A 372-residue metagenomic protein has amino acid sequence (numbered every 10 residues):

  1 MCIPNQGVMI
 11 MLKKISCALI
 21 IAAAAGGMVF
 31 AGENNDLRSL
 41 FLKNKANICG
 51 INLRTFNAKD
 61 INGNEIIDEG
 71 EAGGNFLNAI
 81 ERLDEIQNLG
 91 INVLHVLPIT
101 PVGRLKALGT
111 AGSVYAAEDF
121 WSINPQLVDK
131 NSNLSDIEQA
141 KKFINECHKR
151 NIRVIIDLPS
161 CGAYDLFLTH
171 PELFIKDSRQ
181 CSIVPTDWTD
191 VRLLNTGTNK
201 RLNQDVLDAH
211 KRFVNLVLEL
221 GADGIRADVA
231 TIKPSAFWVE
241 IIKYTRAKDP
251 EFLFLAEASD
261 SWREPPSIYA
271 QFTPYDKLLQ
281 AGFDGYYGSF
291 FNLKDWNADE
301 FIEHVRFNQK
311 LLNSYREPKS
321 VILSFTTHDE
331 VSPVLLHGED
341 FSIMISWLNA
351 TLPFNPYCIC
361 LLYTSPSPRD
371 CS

Functional and structural regions predicted by a protein language model:
M1-I10: Short, Lys/Arg-enriched N-terminal segments with co-localized hydrophobic residues within the first ~10-30 amino acids
I10-S16: Bacterial N-terminal signal peptides that target proteins for export
A18-A25: Bacterial N-terminal signal peptides
G32-I152: N-terminal structural segment of carbohydrate-active enzymes
D36-I48, N52, N133, K141-N145 (+2 more regions): Alpha-amylase-like alpha-glycosidases and glucanotransferases acting on alpha-linked glucans and related
D60-N64, R104-G109, P159, D165-T169 (+1 more regions): Short, solvent-exposed loop/turn and secondary-structure capping segments
C358-L362: Short acidic/histidine-rich active-site segments
Y363-S372: Single conserved hydrophobic/aromatic residue that forms the stacking wall/gate of nucleotide- or nucleobase-binding
